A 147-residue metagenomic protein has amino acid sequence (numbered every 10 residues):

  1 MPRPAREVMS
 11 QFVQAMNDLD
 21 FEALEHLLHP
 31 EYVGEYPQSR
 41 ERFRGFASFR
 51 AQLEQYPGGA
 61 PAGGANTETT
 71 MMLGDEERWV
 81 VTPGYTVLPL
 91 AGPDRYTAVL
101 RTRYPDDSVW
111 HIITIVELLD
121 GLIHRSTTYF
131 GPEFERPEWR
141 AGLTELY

Functional and structural regions predicted by a protein language model:
M1-Y147: C-terminal and inter-domain tail/linker signature
